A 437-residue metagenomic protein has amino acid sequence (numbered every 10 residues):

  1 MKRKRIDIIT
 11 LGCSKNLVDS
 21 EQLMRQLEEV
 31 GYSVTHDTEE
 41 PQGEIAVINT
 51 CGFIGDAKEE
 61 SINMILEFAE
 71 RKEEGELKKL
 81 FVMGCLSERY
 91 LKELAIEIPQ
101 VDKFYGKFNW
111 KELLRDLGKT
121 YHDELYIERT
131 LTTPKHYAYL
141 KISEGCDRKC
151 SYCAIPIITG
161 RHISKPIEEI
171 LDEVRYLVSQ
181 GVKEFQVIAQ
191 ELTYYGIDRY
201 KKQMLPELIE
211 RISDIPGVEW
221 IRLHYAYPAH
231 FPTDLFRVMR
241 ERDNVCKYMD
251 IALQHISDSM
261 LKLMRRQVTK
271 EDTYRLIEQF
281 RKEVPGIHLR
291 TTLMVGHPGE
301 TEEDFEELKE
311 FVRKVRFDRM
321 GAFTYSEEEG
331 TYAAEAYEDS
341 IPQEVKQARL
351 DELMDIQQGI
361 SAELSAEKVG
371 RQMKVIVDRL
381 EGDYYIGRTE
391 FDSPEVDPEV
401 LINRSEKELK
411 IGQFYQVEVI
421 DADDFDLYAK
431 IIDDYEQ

Functional and structural regions predicted by a protein language model:
M1-Y195, D234, M249, E271-K282 (+5 more regions): Proteins enriched for Cys/Gly/acidic motifs involved in redox and nucleic-acid/cofactor modification
K79-G84, R89, L94, S179-E303 (+1 more regions): Conserved SAM/AdoMet-binding glycine-rich loop
K111, R148, T193, D258-S259 (+2 more regions): Glycine-centered loop/turn positions within well-structured domains that cap or flank conserved ligand/cofactor-binding
T130-L131, R237-E241, L253, S365-E367 (+2 more regions): Replace "in large, NTP-powered and nucleic-acid-processing enzymes" with "in large, NTP-powered factors and other
I170, V187, L223, I251 (+6 more regions): Conserved, mostly hydrophobic/aromatic
A189, Y225, L253-H255, T291-V295 (+6 more regions): Active-site proximal loops enriched in glycine and acidic residues that flank catalytic Cys/His/Asp and coordinate
A333-Q437: Terminal RNA-binding accessory module
